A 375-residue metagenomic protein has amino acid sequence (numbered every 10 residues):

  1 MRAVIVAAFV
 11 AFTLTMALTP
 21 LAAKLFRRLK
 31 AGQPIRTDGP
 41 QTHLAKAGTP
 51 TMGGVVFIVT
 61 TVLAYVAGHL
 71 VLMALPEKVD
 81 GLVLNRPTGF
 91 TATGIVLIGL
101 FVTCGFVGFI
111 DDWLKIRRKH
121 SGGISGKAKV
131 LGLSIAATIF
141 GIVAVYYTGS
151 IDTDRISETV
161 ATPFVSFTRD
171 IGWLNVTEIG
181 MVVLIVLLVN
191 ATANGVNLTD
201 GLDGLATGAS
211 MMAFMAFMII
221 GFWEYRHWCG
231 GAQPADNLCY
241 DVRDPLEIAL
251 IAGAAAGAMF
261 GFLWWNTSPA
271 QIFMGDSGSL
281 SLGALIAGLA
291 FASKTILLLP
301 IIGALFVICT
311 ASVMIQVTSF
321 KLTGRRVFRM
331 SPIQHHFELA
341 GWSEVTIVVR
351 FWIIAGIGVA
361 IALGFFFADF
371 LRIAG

Functional and structural regions predicted by a protein language model:
M1-L29, F57-W113, T138-P163, F167 (+1 more regions): Alpha-helical transmembrane segments
K30-R36: N-terminal glycine-rich anion-binding loops that anchor highly charged ligand groups
R36-P50, K119-K129: Juxtamembrane helix-capping/reentrant segments at transmembrane boundaries
K115-I124, F167-L174, S343: Membrane interface segments of multi-pass transport proteins and intramembrane proteases
G126-T138: Pore- or pathway-lining transmembrane helices of multi-pass membrane proteins that form conduits for solutes/ions
